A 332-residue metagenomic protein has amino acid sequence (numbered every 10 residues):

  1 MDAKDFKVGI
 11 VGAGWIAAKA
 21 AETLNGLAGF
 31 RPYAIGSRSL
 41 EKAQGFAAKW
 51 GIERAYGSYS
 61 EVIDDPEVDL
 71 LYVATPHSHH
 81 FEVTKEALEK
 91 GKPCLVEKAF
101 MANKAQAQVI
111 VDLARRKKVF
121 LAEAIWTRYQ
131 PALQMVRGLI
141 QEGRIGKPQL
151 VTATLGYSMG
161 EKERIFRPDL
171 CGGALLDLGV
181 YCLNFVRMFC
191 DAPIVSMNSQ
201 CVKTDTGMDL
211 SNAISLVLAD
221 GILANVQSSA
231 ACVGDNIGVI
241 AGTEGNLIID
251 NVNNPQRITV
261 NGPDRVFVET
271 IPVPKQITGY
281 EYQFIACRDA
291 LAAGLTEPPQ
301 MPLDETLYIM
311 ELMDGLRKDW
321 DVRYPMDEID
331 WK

Functional and structural regions predicted by a protein language model:
M1-D2, L70-Y72, A286-K332: C-terminal helix-rich "cap/oligomerization" subdomain common to oxidoreductases
M1-W50: N-terminal Rossmann-like dinucleotide-binding module
A17, Y56, V96, L121-E123 (+2 more regions): Hydrophobic residues in well-ordered beta-strands that form the structural core
F46-I52, I110-L113: Short, conserved SAM-binding/catalytic segment of Class I S-adenosyl-L-methionine-dependent methyltransferases
E53-D64: Short acidic low-complexity segments
L70-H77, F81-R128: Beta-strand-loop-alpha-helix segment that lines the small-molecule cofactor/substrate pocket of alpha/beta enzymes
T127-N198, D205: Predominantly a Rossmann-like dinucleotide-binding segment in NAD(P)-dependent oxidoreductases
N184-P255, P274, G279, I285-A293 (+1 more regions): Contiguous beta-strand/loop segments that form the cofactor/metal-binding neighborhood of enzyme cores
